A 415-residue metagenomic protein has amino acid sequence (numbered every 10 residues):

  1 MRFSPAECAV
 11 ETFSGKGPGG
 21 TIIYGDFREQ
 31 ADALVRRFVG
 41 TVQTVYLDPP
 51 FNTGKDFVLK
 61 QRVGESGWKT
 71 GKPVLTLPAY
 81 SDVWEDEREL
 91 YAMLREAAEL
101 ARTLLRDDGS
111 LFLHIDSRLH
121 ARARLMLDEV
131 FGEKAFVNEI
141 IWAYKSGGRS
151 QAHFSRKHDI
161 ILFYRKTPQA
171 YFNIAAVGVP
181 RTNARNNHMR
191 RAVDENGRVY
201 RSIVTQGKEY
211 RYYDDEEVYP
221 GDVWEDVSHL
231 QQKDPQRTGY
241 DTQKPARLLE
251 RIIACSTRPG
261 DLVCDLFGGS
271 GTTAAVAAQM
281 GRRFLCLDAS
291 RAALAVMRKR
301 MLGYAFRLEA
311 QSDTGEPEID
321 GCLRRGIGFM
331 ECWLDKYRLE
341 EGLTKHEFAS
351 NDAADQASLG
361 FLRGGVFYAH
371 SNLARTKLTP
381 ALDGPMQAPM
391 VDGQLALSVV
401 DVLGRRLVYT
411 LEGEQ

Functional and structural regions predicted by a protein language model:
M1-G19, R28, V35-Q43, R102 (+6 more regions): Accessory, often C-terminal, charged low-complexity segments
M1-L100, D108, R118, H188 (+1 more regions): DnaQ-like (DEDDh/DEDDy) 3′-5′ exonuclease domain used for proofreading and 3′-end trimming on nucleic acids
T21-I23, L230-L262, G268: Glycine-rich adenosyl-nucleotide cofactor-binding module
I23, F112-L113, L266, C286: Conserved SAM-binding loop
G40-V58, L127, V263-A277, C286-L287 (+3 more regions): Conserved proline-anchored active-site loop of SAM-dependent methyltransferases that bridges a beta-strand
G54-R62, A123-L125, I174-A176: Short, solvent-exposed loop/turn and secondary-structure capping segments
L100, F112-K134: Short, electropositive alpha-helical surface patch
L100, L105-L111, P259-G260, M280: Short glycine-dipeptide loop
